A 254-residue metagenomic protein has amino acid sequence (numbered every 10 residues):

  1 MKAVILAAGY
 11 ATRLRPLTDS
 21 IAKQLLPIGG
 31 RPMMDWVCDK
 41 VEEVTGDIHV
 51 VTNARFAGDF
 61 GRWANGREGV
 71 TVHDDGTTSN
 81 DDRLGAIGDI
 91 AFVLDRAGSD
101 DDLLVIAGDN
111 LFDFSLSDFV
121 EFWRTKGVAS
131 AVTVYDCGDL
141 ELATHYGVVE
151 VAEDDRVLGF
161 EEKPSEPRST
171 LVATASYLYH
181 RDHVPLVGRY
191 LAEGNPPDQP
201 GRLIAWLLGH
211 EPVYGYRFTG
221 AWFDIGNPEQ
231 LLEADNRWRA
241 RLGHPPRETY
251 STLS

Functional and structural regions predicted by a protein language model:
K2-I5, R13, P27, R31-A107 (+4 more regions): Conserved N-terminal catalytic core of the sugar/cofactor nucleotidyltransferase
D19-Q24: Short alpha-helical oligomerization interface
L25, V149-V151, G215: A structural signal for short hydrophobic beta-strand segments in well-ordered beta-sheet cores
T77-D82, L140, E166, W222-D224: A short acidic, often aromatic-flanked loop/helix-cap motif at beta-alpha or helix-coil junctions that lines enzyme
L84-A91, H145-V148, Q230-E233: Short, surface-exposed amphipathic charged segments that create phosphate/polyanion-binding patches used for binding
L111, V120-R124, E153-D224, P228-L253: Catalytic-core segments of class I nucleotidyltransferases/pyrophosphorylases that form NMP-activated intermediates
F114-A143: Conserved donor-nucleotide/metal-binding helix-loop-beta segment in metal-dependent transferases, i.e., the alpha-helix
E141-V157: Conserved catalytic core of nucleotide-sugar-dependent glycosyltransferases
